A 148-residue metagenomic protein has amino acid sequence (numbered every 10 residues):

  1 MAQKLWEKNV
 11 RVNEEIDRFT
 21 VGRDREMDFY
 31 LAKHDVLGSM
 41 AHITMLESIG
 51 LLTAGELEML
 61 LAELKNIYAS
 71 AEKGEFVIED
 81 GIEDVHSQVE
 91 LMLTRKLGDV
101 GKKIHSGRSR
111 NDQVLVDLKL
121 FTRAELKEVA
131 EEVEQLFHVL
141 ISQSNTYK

Functional and structural regions predicted by a protein language model:
M1-K148: A helix-coil-helix interface module used to build multimeric assemblies and to scaffold catalytic/cofactor sites
